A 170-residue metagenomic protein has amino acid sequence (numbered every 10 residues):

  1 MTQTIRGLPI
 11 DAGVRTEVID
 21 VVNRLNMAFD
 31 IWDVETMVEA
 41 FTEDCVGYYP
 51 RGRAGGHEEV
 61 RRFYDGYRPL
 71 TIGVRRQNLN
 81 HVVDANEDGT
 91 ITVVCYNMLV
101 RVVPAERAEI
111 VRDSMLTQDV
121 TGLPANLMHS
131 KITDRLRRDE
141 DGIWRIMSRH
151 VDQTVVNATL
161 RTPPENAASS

Functional and structural regions predicted by a protein language model:
M1-E35, E39-E43: Short, low-complexity N-terminal intrinsically disordered segments enriched in polar/charged residues
L8, A12, A54, L123: Charge-dense, low-complexity intrinsically disordered segments
E17, R75, M128: Soluble or luminal CAZymes and related metallo-dependent hydrolases
V22, Y64, Q77-N80, Q118-V120 (+1 more regions): Short structured motifs
V34-V103, R107, R112: A solvent-exposed, acidic/Ser-Thr-rich amphipathic alpha-helical stretch
T90-T92, T117-P163: Short beta-strand edge/turn micro-motifs at domain boundaries
I110-S114, P164-A167: Flexible, surface-exposed loop regions and adjacent strand-edge segments of Gram-negative outer-membrane beta-barrel
S148, S169-S170: Compositionally biased, intrinsically disordered linkers/stalks adjacent to structured regions
